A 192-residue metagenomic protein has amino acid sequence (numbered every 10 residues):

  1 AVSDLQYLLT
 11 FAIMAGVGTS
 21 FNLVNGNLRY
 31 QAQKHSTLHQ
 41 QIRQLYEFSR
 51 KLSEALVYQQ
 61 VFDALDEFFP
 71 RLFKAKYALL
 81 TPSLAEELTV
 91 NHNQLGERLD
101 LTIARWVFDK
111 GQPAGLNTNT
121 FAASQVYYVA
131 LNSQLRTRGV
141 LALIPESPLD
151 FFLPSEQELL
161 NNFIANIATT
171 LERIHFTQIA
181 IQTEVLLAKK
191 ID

Functional and structural regions predicted by a protein language model:
A1-A15: Alpha-helical transmembrane segments and their interfaces in multipass membrane proteins
Y7, F11, Q40-Q41, F68: Membrane-proximal extracytoplasmic alpha-helices
I13-F21, Q40-R43, F73, R136: Membrane-embedded alpha-helical core segments of multi-pass
M14-N27, L159-Q182: Signal-transmission/dimerization alpha-helices at domain junctions
G18, Q31, L38, L72 (+4 more regions): Conserved, well-folded catalytic cores of nucleic-acid-processing and energy-transducing macromolecular machines
L23-A64, I179, E184-A188: Membrane-proximal helical linkers
E47-R173: GAF sensory domains
D192: Histidine-centered phosphotransfer motif of kinases
